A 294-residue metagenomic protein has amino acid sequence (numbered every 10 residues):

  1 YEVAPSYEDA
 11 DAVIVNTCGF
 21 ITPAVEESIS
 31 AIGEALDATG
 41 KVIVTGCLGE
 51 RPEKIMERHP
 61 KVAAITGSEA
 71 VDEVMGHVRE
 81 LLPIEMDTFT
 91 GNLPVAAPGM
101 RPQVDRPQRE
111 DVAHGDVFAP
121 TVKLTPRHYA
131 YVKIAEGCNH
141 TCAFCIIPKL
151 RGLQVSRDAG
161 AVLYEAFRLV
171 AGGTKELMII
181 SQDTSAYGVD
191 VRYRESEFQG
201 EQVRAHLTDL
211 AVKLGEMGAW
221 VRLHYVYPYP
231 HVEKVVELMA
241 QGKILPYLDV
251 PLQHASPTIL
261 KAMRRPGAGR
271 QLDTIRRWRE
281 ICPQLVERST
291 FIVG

Functional and structural regions predicted by a protein language model:
Y1-Y187, H206, L248, G269-R277: Proteins enriched for Cys/Gly/acidic motifs involved in redox and nucleic-acid/cofactor modification
V42, R51-P52, A171-G294: Conserved SAM/AdoMet-binding glycine-rich loop
